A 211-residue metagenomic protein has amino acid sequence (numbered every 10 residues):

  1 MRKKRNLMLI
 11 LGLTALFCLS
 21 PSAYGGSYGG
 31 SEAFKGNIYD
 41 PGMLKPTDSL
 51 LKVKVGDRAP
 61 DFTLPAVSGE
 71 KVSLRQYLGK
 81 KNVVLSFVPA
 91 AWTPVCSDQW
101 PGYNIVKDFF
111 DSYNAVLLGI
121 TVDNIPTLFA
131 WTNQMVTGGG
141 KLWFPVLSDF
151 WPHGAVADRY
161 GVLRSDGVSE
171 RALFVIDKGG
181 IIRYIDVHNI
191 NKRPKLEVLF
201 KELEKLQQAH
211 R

Functional and structural regions predicted by a protein language model:
M1-R2, V168: Short alpha-helical segments used as structural interaction elements across diverse proteins
R2-I10: Bacterial N-terminal signal peptides that target proteins for export
I10-L19: Bacterial N-terminal signal peptides
Y24-R211: Chalcogenol-based redox active-site neighborhoods
